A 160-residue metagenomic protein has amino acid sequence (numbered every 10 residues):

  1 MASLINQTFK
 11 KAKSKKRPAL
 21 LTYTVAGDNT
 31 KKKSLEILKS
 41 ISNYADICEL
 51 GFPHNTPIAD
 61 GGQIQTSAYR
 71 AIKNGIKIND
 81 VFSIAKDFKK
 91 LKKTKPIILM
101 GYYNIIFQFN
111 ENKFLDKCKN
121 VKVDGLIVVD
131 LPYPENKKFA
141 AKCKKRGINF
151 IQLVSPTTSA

Functional and structural regions predicted by a protein language model:
A2-A12, H54-T66, K73-K86, F107-K113 (+2 more regions): Active-site-adjacent beta->alpha loops and helix N-cap segments on the catalytic face of soluble alpha/beta enzymes
T8-D28, G61-S67, K89-M100: N-terminal small/glycine-rich loop or linker at the start of catalytic domains across soluble metabolic enzymes
A12-P18, N43-A59: N-terminal glycine-rich anion-binding loops that anchor highly charged ligand groups
L20-T24, C48-L50, I97-G101, L126-V128 (+1 more regions): Hydrophobic faces of well-ordered beta-strands that scaffold small-molecule active sites in alpha/beta enzyme cores
V25-T30, M100-Q108, D130-Y133, L153-T158: Glycine-rich beta-to-alpha transition loops that act as phosphate-gripper elements at the mouths of alpha/beta enzyme
S34-C48, A160: Short amphipathic alpha-helices and their capping/turn segments at secondary-structure boundaries
I41-S42, K119, K144: Non-catalytic positions within long, well-ordered alpha-helices that form the structural scaffold/packing of enzyme
L91-I127: Hydrophobic alpha-helical segments and helix pairs
